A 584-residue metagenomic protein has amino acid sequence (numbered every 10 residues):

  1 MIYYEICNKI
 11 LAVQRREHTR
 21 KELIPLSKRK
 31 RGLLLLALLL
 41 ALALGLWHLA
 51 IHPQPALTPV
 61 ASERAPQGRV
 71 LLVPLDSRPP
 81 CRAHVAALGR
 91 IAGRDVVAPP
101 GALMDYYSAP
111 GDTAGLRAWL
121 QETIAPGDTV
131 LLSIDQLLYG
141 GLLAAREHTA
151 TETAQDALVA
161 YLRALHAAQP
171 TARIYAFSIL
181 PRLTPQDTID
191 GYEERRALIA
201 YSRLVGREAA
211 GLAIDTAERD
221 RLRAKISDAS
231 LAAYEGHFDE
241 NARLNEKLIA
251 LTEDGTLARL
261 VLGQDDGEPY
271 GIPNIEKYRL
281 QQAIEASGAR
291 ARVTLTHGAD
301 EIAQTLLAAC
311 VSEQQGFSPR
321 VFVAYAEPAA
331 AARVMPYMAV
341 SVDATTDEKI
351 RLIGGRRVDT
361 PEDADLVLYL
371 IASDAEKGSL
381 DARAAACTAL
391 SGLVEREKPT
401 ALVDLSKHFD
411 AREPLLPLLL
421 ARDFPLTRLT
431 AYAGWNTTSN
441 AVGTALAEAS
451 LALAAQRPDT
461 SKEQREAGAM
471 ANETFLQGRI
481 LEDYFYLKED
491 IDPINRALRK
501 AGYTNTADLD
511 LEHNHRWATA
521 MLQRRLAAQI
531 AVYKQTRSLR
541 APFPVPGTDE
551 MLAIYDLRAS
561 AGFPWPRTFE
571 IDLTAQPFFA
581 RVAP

Functional and structural regions predicted by a protein language model:
Y3-Y4, Q14, H18: Low-complexity, intrinsically disordered or signal/transmembrane-proximal segments
R16-H18, L33, L46: Intrinsically disordered, low-complexity regions
E17-L26: Juxtamembrane low-complexity tails/linkers enriched in Ser/Thr-Pro and polybasic
L26-L39: N-terminal Sec-pathway targeting helices
A41-P584: An N-terminal assembly and electron-transfer interface module characteristic of large anaerobic redox and radical
